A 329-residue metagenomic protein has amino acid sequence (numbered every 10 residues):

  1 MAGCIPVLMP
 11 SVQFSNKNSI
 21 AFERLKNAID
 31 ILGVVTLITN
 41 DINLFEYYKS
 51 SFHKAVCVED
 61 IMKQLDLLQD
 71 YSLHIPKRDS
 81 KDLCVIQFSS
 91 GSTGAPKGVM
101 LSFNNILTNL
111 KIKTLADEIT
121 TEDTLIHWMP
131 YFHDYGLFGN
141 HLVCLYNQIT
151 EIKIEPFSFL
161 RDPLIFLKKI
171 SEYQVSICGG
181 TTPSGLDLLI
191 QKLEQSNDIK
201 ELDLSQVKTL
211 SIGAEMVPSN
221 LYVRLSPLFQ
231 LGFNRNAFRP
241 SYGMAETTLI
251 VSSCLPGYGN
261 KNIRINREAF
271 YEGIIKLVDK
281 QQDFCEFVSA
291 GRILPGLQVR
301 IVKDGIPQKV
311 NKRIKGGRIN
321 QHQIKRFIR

Functional and structural regions predicted by a protein language model:
A2-L67, L188: Structural core segment of the AMP-binding/adenylate-forming
G3, S92, Q148, A214: Conserved G/P- and acidic residue-centered "switch" motifs that form tight phosphate/ATP-binding loops in soluble
I5, V35, T150, S176 (+2 more regions): Short acidic/polar active-site loop segments enriched in Thr and Asp
K26, I75, L164-L167, I199: Short hydrophobic/charged patches on amphipathic alpha-helices used for structural packing and interfaces
I42-F45, V175-S226, F238-L249, V299: Adenylate-forming
Q69-F88, G94-A95, N105, N109 (+1 more regions): Conserved pre-ATP/AMP-binding loop-to-beta segment of ANL
L107-T124, D134-G179, Q191-K192, S196-N197: Conserved AMP-binding/adenylation subdomain of ANL enzymes
K208-L210, V217-R329: Conserved AMP-binding/adenylate-forming
